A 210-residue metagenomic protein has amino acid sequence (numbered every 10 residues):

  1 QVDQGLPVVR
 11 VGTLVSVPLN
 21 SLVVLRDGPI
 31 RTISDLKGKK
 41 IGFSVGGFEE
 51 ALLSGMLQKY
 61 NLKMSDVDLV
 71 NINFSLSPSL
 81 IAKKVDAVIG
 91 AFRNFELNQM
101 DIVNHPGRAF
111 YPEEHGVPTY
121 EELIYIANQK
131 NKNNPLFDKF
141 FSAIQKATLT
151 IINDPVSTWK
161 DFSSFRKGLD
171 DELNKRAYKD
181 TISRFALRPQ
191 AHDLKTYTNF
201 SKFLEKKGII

Functional and structural regions predicted by a protein language model:
Q1-N73, S77-A82, D86-N94, A109-F110 (+1 more regions): Short, glycine-/small- and polar/acidic-enriched structural segments that line small-molecule recognition paths
L6, L62-M64, H105, K167-L169 (+1 more regions): Helix N-cap/coil-helix junction residues
V9, G28, N98, Y125 (+2 more regions): Flexible, active-site-adjacent loop/turn segments at secondary-structure boundaries
N20, E121-L123, N199: Change "...and in nucleic-acid phosphodiester-cleaving endonucleases..." to "...and in nucleic-acid processing enzymes
S54, N98, T198-S201: Predominant activation on well-ordered alpha-helical scaffold segments within soluble catalytic domains
S75-F165: Pocket-lining segment of extracytoplasmic ligand-binding domains
N133-I209: Secondary-structure end/capping motifs
